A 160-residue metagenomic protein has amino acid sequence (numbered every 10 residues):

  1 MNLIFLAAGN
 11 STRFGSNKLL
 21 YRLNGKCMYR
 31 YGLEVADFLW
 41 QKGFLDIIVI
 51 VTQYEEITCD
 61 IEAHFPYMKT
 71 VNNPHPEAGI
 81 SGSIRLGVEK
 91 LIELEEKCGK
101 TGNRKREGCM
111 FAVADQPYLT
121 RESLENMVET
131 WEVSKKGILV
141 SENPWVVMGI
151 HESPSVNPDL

Functional and structural regions predicted by a protein language model:
M1-S16: N-terminal nucleotide-binding beta1-loop-alpha1 segment
L3-F5, V49-I50, F111, V147-M148: Structural beta-sheet core signal
F5, N17, Y29, G87 (+1 more regions): Residue-level signal for inorganic ion chemistry
G9-S11, L20-N24, D115: Active-site beta-to-alpha loop of glycosyltransferases that engages the nucleotide-sugar donor
G15, L19, K26-F38: Short, well-formed alpha-helical segments that are part of the catalytic scaffolds of diverse glycosyltransferases
N17-L23, N73, E77: Short glycine-enriched, charge-decorated loop/helix-capping segments at active-site entrances that position
G32-G108: Conserved N-terminal catalytic core of the sugar/cofactor nucleotidyltransferase
E77-D159: Conserved beta-loop-beta/alpha segment of the NTase-like Rossmann-fold superfamily that binds/positions NTPs
